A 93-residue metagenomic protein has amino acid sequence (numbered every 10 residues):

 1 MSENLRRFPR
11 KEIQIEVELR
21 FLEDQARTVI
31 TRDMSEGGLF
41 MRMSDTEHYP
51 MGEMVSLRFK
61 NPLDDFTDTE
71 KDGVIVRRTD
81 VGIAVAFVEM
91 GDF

Functional and structural regions predicted by a protein language model:
M1-F93: Structured alpha-helical
